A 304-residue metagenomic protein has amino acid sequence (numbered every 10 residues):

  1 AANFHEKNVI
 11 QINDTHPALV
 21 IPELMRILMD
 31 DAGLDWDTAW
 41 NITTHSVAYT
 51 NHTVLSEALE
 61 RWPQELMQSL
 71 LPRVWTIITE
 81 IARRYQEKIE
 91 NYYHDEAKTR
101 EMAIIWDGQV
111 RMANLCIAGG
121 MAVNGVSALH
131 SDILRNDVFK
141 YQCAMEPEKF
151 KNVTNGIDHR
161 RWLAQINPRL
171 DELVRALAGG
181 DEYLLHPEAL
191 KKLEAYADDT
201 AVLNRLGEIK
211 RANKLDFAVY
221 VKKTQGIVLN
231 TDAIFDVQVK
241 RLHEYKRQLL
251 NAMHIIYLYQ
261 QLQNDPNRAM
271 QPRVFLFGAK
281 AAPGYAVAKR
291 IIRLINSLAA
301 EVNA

Functional and structural regions predicted by a protein language model:
A1-A304: A conserved ligand/cofactor-binding region detector
